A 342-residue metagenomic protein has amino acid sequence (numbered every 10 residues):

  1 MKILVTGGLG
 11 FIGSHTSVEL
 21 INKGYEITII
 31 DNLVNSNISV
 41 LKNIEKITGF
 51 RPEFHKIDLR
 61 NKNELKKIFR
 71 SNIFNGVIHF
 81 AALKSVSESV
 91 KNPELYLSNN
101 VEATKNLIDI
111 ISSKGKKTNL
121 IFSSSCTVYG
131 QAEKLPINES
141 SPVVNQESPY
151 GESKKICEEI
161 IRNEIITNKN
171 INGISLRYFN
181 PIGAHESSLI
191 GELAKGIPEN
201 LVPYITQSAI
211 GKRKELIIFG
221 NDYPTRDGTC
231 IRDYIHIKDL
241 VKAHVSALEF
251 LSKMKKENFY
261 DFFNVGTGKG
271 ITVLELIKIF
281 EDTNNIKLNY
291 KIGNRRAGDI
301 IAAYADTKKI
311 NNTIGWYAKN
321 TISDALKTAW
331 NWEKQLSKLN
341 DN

Functional and structural regions predicted by a protein language model:
M1-A184: N-terminal Rossmann-like NAD(P)+-binding domain of SDR-like oxidoreductases, especially those catalyzing
K2-L4, E94-L95, S148, E192-L193 (+4 more regions): Short, contiguous strand/loop micro-motifs
S39-K42, N63, E94, E199 (+3 more regions): Generic alpha-helical secondary structure signal
L97, E147-K155, G191-E199, P203 (+1 more regions): Short-chain dehydrogenase/reductase
S112, E192-I197, G298, Y317: A general boundary/transition motif marking the beginning of the first structured unit of a protein
G183-H185, D222-Y223: Short, basic/glycine-rich phosphate-binding loops at helix/coil junctions that contact nucleotide phosphates
S187-L189: Catalytic core of nucleotidyl cyclases, primarily class III adenylyl/guanylyl cyclases
L201-N342: C-terminal substrate-binding subdomain of Rossmann-fold SDR/epimerase-dehydratase oxidoreductases
